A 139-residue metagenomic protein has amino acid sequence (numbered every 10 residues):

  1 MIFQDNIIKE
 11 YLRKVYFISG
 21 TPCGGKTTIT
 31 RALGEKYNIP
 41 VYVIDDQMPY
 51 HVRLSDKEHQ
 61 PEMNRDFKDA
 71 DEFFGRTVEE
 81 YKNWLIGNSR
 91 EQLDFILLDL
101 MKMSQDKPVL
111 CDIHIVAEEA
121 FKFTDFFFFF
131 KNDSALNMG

Functional and structural regions predicted by a protein language model:
M1-V15: Extreme N-terminal, non-catalytic leader segments that precede Walker-type/kinase nucleotide-binding cores
I18: Hydrophobic anchor at the beta1->P-loop junction of P-loop NTPases
C23-G24: ATP-binding Walker
T27: Walker A/P-loop
T30-R31: The feature captures the helix immediately C-terminal to the Walker
Y37-S55: Short beta-strand-centered segment that lines the nucleotide-binding/catalytic pocket of NTP-utilizing
Y50-C111, I115: ATP-dependent small-molecule kinase phosphotransfer cores that center on conserved nucleotide phosphate-binding segments
V109-G139: ATP-dependent NMP and nucleoside kinases share a basic, alpha-helical "lid"
